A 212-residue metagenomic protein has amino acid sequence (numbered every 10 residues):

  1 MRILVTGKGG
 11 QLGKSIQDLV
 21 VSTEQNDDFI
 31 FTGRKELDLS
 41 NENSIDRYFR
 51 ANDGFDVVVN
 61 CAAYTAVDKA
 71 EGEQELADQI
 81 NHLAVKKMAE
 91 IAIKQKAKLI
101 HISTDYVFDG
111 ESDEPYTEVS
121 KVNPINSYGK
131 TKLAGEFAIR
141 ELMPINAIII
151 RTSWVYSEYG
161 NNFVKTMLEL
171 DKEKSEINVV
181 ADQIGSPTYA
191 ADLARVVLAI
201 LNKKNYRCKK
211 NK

Functional and structural regions predicted by a protein language model:
I3-S22: N-terminal Rossmann NAD(P)H-binding glycine-rich loop of SDR-like oxidoreductase domains
T6, T32, V58-A62, L99-T104 (+2 more regions): SDR active-site strand-loop-helix element
I30-N43: Rossmann-fold cofactor-recognition segment
E42-H82, I91-I93: NAD(P)H-binding glycine-rich loop region in Rossmannoid oxidoreductase-like domains and their noncatalytic homologs
D68-E75, G110-E114, G160-N161: Conserved catalytic-core motifs of eukaryotic protein kinase domains, centered on the activation segment
Q79, L83-K87, K94, V107-I150 (+1 more regions): Catalytic helix-loop patch of NAD(P)-dependent Rossmann-fold dehydrogenases
F137-P187, A191-A199: NAD(P)-dependent short-chain dehydrogenase/reductase
I177-N178, D182, Y206-K212: A recurrent short beta-strand within the Rossmann-like NAD(P)-dependent oxidoreductase core
